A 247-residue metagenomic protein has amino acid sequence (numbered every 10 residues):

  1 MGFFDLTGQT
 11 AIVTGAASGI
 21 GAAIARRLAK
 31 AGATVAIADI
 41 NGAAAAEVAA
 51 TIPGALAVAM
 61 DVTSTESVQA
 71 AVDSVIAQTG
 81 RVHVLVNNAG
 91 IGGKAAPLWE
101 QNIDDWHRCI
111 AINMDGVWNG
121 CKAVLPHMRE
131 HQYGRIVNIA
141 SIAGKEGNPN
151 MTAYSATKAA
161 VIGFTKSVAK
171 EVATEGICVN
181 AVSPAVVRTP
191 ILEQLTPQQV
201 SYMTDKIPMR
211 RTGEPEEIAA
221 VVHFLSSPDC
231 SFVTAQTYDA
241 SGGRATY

Functional and structural regions predicted by a protein language model:
M1-F3, G92-A95, E146, H223 (+1 more regions): Short C-terminal tail/terminal secondary-structure segment of NAD(P)H-dependent dehydrogenase/reductase domains
F3-A36: Canonical Rossmann dinucleotide-binding motif of NAD(H)/NADP(H)-dependent dehydrogenases/reductases, specifically
A96-L98, N102-I110, L192, Q199 (+1 more regions): Substrate-binding pocket helix/loop in short-chain dehydrogenase/reductase
C121, T157, T165: Active-site helix of classical SDR
P126, K170-T174, S231: Alpha-helical segment proximal to the catalytic Tyr-Lys
S141: Residue(s) in the substrate-gating loop at a strand-loop-helix junction that position the organic substrate next
I207-I218, D229: A conserved structural motif in NAD(P)-dependent oxidoreductases
